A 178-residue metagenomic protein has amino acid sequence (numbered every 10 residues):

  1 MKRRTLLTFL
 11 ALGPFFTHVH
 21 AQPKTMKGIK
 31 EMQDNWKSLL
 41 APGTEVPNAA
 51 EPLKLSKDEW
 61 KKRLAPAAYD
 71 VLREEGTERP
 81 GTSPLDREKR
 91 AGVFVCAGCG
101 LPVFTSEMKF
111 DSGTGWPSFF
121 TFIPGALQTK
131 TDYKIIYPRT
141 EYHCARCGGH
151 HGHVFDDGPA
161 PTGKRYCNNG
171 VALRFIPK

Functional and structural regions predicted by a protein language model:
M1-P14: N-terminal secretory signal peptides and thylakoid transit peptides that target proteins across membranes
T17-D58, K62-R63: C-terminal segment of N-terminal export signals and the immediately downstream linker at the start of the mature
P52-L55, K61-A67, V71-V95, L101-K178: A short Gly-Trp-Pro
